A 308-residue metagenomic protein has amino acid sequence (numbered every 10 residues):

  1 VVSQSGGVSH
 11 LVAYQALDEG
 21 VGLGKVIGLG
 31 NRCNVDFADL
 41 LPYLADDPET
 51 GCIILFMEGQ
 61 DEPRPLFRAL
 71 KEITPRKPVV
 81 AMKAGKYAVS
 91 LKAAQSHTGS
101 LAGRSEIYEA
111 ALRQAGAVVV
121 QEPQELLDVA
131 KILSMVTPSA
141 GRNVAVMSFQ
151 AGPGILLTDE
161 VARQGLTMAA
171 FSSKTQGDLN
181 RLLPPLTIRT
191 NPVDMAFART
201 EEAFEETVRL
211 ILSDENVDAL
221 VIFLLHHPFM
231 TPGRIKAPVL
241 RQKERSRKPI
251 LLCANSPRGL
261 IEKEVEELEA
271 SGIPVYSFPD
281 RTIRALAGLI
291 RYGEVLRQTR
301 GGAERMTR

Functional and structural regions predicted by a protein language model:
V2-R308: Catalytic-core regions of core metabolic enzymes, especially those transforming organic acids/acyl-group intermediates
